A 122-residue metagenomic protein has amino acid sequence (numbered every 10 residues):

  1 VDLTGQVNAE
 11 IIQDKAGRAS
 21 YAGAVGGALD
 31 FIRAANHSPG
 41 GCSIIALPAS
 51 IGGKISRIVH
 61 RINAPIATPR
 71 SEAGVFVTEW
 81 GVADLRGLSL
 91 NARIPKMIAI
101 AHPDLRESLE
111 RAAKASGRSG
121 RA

Functional and structural regions predicted by a protein language model:
V1-A122: Conserved phosphate- and dinucleotide-binding cores of soluble alpha/beta proteins, encompassing both enzyme active
